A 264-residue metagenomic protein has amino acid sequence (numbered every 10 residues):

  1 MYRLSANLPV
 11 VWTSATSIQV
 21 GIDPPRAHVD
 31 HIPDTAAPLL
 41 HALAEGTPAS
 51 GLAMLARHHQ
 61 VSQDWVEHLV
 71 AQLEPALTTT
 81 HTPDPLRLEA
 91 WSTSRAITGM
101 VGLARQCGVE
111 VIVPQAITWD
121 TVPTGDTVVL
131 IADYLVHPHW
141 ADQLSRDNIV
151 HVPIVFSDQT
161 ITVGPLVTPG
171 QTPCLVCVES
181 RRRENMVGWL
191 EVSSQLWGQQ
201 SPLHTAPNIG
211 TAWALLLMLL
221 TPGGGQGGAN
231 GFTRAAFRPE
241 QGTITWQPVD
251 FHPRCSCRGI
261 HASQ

Functional and structural regions predicted by a protein language model:
M1, S263-Q264: Actinobacteria-biased recognition of intrinsically disordered, low-complexity terminal regions
M1-H41: Acidic, low-complexity/disordered tracts enriched in E/D and polar residues
S14-A15, I22-P24, P169-G170, R238-Q241: Short acidic-glycine loop/turn motifs at beta-strand connectors
P24-V111, P153, T160, P165 (+5 more regions): Long, charge-rich, low-complexity alpha-helical segments
I97, W213-A214: Catalytic nucleophile loop
V113-T124: Short acidic low-complexity segments
P123-A212, P222-G225, E240-T243, Q247-F251 (+1 more regions): E1/E1-like adenylate-forming module used to activate ubiquitin-like modifiers and sulfur-carrier proteins
N230-G242: Intrinsically disordered, low-complexity Ser/Thr-enriched
